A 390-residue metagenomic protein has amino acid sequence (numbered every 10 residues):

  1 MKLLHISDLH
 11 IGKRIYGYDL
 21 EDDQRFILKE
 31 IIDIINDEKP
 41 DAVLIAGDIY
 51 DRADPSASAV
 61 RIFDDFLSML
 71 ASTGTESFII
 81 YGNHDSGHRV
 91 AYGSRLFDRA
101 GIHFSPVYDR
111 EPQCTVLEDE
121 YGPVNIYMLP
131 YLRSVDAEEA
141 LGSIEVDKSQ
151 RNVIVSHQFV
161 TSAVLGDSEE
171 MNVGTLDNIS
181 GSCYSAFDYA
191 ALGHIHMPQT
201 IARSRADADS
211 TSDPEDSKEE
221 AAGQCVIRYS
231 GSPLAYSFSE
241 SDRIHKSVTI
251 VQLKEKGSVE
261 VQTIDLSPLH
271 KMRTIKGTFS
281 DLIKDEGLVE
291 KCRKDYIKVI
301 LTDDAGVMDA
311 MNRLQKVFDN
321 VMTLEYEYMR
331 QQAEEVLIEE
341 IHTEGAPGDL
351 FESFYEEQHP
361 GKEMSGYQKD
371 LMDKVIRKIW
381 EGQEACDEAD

Functional and structural regions predicted by a protein language model:
M1-F66, I154, K369, D373-K378 (+2 more regions): N-terminal active-site segment of His-dependent metallophosphoesterases
L4, H103-S105, Y127, R228 (+2 more regions): General small-molecule cofactor/ligand-binding pocket signal
D8, L28, D48, F63 (+7 more regions): Divalent metal-coordination and catalytic microenvironments
I35-K39, E120, V146-S149, K291-C292: Glycine-rich phosphate-binding loop signature in dinucleotide/nucleotide-binding domains
D37, A42, Q252-D390: Accessory, non-catalytic peripheral segments of nucleic-acid enzymes
P55-S56, I62, S68, S72-V226: His/Asp/Glu-rich metal-coordinating catalytic cores of metallo-dependent phosphodiesterases/hydrolases acting on
E111-E120, A206-E220, Y229-D295: Binuclear metal-dependent phosphoesterase catalytic core
L117-N125, I244, E335-G345: Short, surface-exposed amphipathic charged segments that create phosphate/polyanion-binding patches used for binding
